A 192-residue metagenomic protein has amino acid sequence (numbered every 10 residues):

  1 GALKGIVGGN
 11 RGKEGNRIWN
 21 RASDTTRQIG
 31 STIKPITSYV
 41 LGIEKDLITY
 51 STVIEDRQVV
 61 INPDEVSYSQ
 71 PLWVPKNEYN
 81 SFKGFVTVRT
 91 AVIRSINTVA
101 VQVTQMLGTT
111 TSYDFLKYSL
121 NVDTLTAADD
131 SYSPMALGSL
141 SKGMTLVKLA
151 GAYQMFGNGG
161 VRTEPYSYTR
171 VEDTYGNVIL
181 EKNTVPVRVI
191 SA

Functional and structural regions predicted by a protein language model:
G1, Q28-D56, A91, A152-F156: Active-site SXXK
A2-L3, N10-E14, Q28, V59-N62 (+4 more regions): Solvent-exposed loop/turn segments at secondary-structure junctions within structured extracellular/periplasmic domains
L3-I6, G12-T25, I33, K142-A192: A penicillin-recognizing enzyme superfamily signal
L3-V7, G30, T52-E55, T90 (+4 more regions): Structural recognition of the beta-strand scaffold that forms the well-ordered cores of secreted hydrolase catalytic
T37, T49, T87, T98-Q102 (+4 more regions): Extracytoplasmic/secreted proteins, especially bacterial periplasmic and envelope-associated proteins
I43-T49, I61, V99, L107 (+4 more regions): A generic secondary-structure signal for well-formed alpha-helical elements
I48-S112, T174-A192: Conserved catalytic neighborhood of penicillin-recognizing serine enzymes
Y68-K76, G108-L149: Mid-domain, small-residue-enriched loop/turn segments at the edges of structured enzyme/sensor domains
